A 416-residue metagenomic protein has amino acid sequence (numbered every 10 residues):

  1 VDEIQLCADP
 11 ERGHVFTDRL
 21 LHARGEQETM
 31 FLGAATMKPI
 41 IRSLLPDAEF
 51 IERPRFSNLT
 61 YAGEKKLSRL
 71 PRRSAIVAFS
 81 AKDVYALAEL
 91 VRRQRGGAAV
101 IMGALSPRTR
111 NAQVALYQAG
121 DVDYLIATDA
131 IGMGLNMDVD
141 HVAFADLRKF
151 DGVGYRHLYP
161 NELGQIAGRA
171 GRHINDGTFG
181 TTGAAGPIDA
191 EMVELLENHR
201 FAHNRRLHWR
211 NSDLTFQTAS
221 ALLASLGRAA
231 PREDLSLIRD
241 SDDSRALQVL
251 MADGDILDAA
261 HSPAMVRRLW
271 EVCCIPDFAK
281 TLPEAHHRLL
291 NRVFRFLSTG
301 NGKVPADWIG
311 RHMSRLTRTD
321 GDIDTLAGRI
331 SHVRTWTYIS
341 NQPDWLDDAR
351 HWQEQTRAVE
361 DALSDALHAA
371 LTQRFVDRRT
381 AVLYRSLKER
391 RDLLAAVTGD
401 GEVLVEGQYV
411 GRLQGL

Functional and structural regions predicted by a protein language model:
V1, Y117-N136: Conserved two-lobed SF2 helicase motor
I4-Y61, G171: Post-DEXD/H (motif II) to motif III coupling segment of the RecA-like Helicase ATP-binding lobe
G25-P39, A119-Y124, M137-F201: Conserved segment of the helicase C-terminal RecA-like domain
T29-L32, K38, R69-Q94, A98-M102 (+1 more regions): Conserved strand-helix element at the start of the C-terminal RecA-like helicase core
N58, F79-K82, V100-A112, T128-M133: Conserved helicase motor
T60-V77, N161-M251: C-terminal helicase lobe
K66, P107-L125: Conserved motor-coupling elements within RecA-like helicase/translocase cores
V249, L257-L416: Extended, charged helical/alpha-beta scaffold domains that provide interaction surfaces
